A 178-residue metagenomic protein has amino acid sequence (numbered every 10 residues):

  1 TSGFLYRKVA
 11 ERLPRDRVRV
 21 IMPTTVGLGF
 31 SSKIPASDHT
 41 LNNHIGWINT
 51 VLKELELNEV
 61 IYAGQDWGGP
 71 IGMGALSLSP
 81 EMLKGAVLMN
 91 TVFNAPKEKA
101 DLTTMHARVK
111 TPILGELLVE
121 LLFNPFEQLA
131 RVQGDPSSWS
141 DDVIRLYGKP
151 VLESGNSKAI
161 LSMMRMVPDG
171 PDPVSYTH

Functional and structural regions predicted by a protein language model:
T1-F30: Conserved HGGG/HGGXW glycine-rich cap/lid loop of the alpha/beta-hydrolase fold
Y6-R7, S31-S37, E98-K99: Conserved catalytic-core motifs of eukaryotic protein kinase domains, centered on the activation segment
M22-G64: Active-site loop/oxyanion-hole signature of alpha/beta-hydrolase fold enzymes
E59-K97: Conserved hydrolase catalytic core segment
G85-E116: Flexible "cap/lid" loop of the alpha/beta hydrolase fold
N124-S138, L146-L152, M163-D169: Helix-loop "lid/cap" segments that line or gate small-molecule binding pockets
T177-H178: Conserved small/polar residues in nucleotide/adenosyl-binding loops
